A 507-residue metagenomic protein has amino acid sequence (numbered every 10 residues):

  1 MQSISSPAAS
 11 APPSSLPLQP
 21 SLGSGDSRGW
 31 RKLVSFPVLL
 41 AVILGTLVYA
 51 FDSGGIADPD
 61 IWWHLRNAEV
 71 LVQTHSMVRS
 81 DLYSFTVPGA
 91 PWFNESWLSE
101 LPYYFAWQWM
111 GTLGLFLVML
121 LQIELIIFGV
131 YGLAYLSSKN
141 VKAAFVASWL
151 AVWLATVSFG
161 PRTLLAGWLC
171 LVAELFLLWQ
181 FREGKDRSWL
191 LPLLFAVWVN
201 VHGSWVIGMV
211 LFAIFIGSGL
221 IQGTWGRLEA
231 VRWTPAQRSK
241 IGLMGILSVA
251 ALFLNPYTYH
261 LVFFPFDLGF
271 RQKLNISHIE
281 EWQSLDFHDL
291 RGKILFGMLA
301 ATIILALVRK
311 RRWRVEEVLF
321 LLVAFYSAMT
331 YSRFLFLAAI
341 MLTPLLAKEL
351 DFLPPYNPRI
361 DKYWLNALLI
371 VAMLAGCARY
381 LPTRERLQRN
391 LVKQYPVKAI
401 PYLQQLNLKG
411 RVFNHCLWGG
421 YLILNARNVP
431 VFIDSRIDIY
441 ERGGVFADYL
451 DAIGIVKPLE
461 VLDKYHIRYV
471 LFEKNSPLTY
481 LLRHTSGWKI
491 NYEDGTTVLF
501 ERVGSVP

Functional and structural regions predicted by a protein language model:
V42, V130-W153: Transmembrane-helix signature of polytopic, membrane-embedded enzymes that assemble or transfer cell-envelope glycans
T86-L113, L117: Short hydrophobic/aromatic helix or loop-helix immediately within or flanking a transmembrane segment in polytopic
F93-F105, F263-G297: Juxtamembrane membrane-water interface segments that cap and precede transmembrane helices
L117-S137: Transmembrane-helix motifs of polytopic, lipid-linked glycan transferases
A151-A155, F176, S188-G203, L247-A251 (+1 more regions): Membrane-interface alpha helices of multi-pass inner-membrane proteins
V172-S188, L305-R309: Membrane-interface transmembrane helices that cradle and orient dolichyl/undecaprenyl
R359-L406, L417-G419, A426, S435-I437 (+1 more regions): Membrane-proximal, lumen/periplasm-facing interface regions of secretory-pathway glyco- and lipid-modifying enzymes
F413, P430-N475: Luminal/periplasmic acceptor-recognition loop/helix of membrane-associated glycosyltransferases
